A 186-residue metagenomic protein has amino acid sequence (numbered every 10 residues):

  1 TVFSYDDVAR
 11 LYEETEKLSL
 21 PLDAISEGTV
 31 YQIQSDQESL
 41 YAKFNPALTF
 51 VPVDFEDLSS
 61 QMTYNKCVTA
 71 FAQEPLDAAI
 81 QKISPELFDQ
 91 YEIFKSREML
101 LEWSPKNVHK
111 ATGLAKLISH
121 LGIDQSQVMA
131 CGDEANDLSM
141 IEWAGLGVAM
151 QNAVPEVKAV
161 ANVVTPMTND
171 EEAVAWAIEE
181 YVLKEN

Functional and structural regions predicted by a protein language model:
T1, P46, E142: Short, flexible loop segments at the rims of nucleotide/cofactor-binding pockets, characterized by
T1-D7: Glycine/small-residue-rich loop that forms an oxyanion/phosphate-binding "nest" at active or ligand-binding sites
F3, F71, P166: Catalytic cores of large soluble enzymes that bind and process phosphate-bearing ligands
V8-R10, E14-C131, L138: Conserved acidic, metal-coordinating active-site core of Asp-based, Mg2+-dependent phosphoryl-transfer enzymes
E102-N186: Mg2+-dependent phosphoryl-transfer enzymes with acidic/Ser/Thr/Gly-rich catalytic loops
